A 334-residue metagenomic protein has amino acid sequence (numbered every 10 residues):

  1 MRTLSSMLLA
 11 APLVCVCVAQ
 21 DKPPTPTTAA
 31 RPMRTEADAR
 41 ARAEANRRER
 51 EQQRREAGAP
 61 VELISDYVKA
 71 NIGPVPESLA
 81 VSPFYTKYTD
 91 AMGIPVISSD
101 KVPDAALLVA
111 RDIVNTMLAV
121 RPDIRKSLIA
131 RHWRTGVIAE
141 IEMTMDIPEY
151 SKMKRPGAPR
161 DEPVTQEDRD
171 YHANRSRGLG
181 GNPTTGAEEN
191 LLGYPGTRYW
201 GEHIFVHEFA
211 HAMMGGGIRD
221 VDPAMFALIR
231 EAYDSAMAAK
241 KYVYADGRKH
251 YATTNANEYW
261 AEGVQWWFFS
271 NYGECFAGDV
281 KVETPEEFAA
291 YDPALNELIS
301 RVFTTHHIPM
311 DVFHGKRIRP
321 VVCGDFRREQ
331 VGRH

Functional and structural regions predicted by a protein language model:
M1-L4: Positively charged n-region of N-terminal signal peptides that target proteins for export
S6-V16: Bacterial N-terminal signal peptides
C17-D21: Boundary at the C-terminal end of the N-terminal hydrophobic targeting segment
P26-A119, H314: N-terminal module-boundary/linker segments of secreted carbohydrate-active enzymes
A80-F84, A91-P95, S99-A238: Acidic/His-rich structured neighborhood in mature extracellular/periplasmic domains
S98-K101, D246-N255, V282-F288: Active-site rim elements
G216-G273: Post-HExxH zinc-binding segment in Zn-dependent metallohydrolases
G263-H334: Pan-zinc metallopeptidase signature
